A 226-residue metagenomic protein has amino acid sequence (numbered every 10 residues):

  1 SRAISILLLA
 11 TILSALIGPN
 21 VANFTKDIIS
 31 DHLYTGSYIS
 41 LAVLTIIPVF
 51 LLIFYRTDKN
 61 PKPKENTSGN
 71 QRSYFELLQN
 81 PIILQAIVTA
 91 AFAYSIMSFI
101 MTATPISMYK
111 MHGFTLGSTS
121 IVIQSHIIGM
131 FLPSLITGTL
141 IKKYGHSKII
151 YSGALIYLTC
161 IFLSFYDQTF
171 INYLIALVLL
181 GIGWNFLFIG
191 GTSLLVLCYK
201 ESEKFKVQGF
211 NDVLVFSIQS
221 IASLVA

Functional and structural regions predicted by a protein language model:
S1, F186-Y199: Intracellular juxtamembrane helix-capping segments at the cytosolic ends of symmetry-related transmembrane helices
S1-L9: Cytoplasmic helix-loop-helix junction between adjacent transmembrane helices in 12-TM secondary transporters
A42-P63: C-terminal membrane-cytosol helix-exit motif in multi-pass small-molecule transporters
D58-I87: Juxtamembrane intracellular "pre-TM" segments in multi-pass secondary transporters
T102-V122: Short amphipathic helix-loop junctions that connect adjacent transmembrane helices in Major Facilitator Superfamily/SLC
L132-H146: Helix-to-loop junctions at the C-terminal end of transmembrane segments in multipass secondary transporters
K148-F162: Structural signature of the two symmetry-related core transmembrane helices
S202-A226: A late C-terminal transmembrane helix in Major Facilitator Superfamily
